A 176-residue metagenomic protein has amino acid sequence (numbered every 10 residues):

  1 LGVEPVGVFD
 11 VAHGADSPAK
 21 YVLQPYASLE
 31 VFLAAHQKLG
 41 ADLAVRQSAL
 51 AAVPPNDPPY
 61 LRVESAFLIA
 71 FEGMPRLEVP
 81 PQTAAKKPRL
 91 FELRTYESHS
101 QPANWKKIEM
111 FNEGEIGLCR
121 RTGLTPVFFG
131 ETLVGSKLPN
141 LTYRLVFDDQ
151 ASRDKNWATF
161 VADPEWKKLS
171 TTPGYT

Functional and structural regions predicted by a protein language model:
L1-K168, T172-T176: Short S/T/G/P-rich N-terminal loop/turn motif that feeds into the first structured element of a domain
